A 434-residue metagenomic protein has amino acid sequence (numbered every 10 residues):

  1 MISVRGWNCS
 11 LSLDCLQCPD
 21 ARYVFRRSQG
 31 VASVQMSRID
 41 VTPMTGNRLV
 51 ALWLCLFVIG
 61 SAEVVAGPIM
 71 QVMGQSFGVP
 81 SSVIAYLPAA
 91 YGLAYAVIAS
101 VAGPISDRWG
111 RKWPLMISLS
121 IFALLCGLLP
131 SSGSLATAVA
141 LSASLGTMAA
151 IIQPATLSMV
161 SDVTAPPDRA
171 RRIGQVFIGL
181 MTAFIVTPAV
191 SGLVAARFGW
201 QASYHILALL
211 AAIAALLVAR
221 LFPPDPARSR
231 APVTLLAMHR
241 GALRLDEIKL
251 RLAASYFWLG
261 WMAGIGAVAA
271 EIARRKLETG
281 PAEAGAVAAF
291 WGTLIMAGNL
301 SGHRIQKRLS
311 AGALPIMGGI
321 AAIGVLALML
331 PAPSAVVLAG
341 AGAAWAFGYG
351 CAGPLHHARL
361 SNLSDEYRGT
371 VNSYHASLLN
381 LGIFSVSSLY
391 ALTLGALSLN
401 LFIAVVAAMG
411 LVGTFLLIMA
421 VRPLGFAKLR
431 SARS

Functional and structural regions predicted by a protein language model:
S37-T42, P223-L252: Juxtamembrane intracellular "pre-TM" segments in multi-pass secondary transporters
V97-G133: Conserved MFS/SLC helix-loop-helix module at the cytosolic interface between two early adjacent transmembrane helices
A99-G110, G298-S310, L394-G395: Helix-to-loop junctions at the C-terminal end of transmembrane segments in multipass secondary transporters
L141-G179: Cytoplasmic helix-loop-helix junction between adjacent transmembrane helices in 12-TM secondary transporters
Q175-R220: Helix-loop-helix hairpin linking two adjacent transmembrane segments in secondary transporters
L250-A288: Extracytoplasmic gate region of multi-pass secondary transporters
G312-H356: C-terminal transmembrane helical hairpin of 12-TM major facilitator-type secondary transporters
L363-L397: A late C-terminal transmembrane helix in Major Facilitator Superfamily
